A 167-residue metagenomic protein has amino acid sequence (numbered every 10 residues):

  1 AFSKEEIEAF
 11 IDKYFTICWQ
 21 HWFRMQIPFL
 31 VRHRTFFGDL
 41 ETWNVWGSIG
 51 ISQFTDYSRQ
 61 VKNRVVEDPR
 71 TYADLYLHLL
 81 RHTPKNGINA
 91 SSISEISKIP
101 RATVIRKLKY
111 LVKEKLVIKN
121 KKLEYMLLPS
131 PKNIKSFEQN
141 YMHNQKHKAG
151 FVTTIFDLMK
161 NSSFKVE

Functional and structural regions predicted by a protein language model:
A1, E5-E6, N133-V166: Short, amphipathic alpha-helical interaction segments positioned at domain boundaries
A1-G47: N-terminal leader segment of winged-helix/HTH proteins
F29-R34, H78-L80, I96: Short secondary-structure capping micro-motifs at structural edges
E41, N89, V104-K107: Amphipathic alpha-helical interface surfaces
N44-N86: Short helix->loop/beta-hairpin flanking segments within DNA-binding domains
Y72-L75, N89, L116, K121-H147: Short, cationic-aromatic polyanion-contact patches
L80, K85-E95, L111: A short alpha-helical element within helix-turn-helix/winged-helix DNA-binding domains across DNA-binding proteins
K98-K113: Short amphipathic alpha-helical interaction segments
